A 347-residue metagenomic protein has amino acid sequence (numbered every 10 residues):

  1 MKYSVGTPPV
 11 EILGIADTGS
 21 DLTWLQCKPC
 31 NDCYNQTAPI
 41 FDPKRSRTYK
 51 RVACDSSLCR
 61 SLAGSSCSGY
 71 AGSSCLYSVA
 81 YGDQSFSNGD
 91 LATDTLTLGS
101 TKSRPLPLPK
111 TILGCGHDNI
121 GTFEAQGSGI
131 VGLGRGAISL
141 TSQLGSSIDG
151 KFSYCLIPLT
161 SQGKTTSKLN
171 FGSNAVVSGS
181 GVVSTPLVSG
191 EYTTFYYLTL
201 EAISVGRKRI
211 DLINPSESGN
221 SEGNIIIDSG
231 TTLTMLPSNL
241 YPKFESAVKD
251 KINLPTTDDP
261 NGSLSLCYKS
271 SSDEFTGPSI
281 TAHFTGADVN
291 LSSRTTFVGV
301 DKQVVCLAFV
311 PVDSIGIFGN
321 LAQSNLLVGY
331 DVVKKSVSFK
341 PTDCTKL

Functional and structural regions predicted by a protein language model:
M1-T111, H117-N119, E124: Signature of the N-terminal lobe/flap region of pepsin-like aspartyl proteases
G6-P8, A16-D21, G82, S100 (+10 more regions): Aspartic protease catalytic domain
S20-T23, C30-D32, N119-G121, I138 (+3 more regions): Solvent-exposed loop/turn segments at secondary-structure junctions within structured extracellular/periplasmic domains
W24-Q26, G129-L140, L236-S238, I317-N320: Short beta-strand-centered segments at strand-helix junctions
C30-S57, G150, V182-L187, P242-G262: Cytochrome P450 catalytic domain signature, combining two hallmark sequence patches
S73-A80, A137-L140, K151, D258-S270: Charged, amphipathic alpha-helical segments
D90-T101, P105-V205, I225: Eukaryotic endomembrane system proteins
